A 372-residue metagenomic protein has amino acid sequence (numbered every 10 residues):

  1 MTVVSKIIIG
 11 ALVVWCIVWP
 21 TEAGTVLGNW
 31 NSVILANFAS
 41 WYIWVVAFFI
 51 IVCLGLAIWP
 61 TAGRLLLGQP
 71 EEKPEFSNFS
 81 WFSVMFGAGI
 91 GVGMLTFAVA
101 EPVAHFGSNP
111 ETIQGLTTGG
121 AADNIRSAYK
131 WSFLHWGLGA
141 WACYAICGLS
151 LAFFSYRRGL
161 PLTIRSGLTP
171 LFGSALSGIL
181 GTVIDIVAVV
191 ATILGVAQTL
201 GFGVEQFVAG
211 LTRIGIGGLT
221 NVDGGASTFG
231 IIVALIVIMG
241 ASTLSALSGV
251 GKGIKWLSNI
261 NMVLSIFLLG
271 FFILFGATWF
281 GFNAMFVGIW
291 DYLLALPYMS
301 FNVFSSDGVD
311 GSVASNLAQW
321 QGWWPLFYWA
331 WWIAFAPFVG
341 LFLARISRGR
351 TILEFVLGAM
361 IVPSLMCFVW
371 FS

Functional and structural regions predicted by a protein language model:
M1, L35-S40, P70-A88, T118-A122 (+4 more regions): Transmembrane-helix boundary/entry motifs in multi-pass membrane transporters
M1-A122, L247, G270: N-terminal alpha-helical transmembrane segments of multi-pass membrane transport and channel/translocase proteins
V3-I17, I50-G55, I90-M94, H135-E205 (+2 more regions): Helix-loop-helix module between adjacent transmembrane segments
W19-L35, L54-E75, S127-L134, L149-L160 (+4 more regions): Membrane-water interface regions at transmembrane-helix termini and the short interhelical loops of multi-pass membrane
T21-L27, T96-G119, T163, F202-L211 (+1 more regions): Interfacial/capping segments of alpha-helical transmembrane domains
G28-V33, T112-H135, A295-Q321: Interfacial loop/helix-cap signal at membrane boundaries in integral membrane proteins
S40-A47, W136-W141, I231, L326-A330: Alpha-helical transmembrane segments of polytopic membrane proteins
I186-L357, V362-S372: Membrane-embedded translocation segments of transport machinery
